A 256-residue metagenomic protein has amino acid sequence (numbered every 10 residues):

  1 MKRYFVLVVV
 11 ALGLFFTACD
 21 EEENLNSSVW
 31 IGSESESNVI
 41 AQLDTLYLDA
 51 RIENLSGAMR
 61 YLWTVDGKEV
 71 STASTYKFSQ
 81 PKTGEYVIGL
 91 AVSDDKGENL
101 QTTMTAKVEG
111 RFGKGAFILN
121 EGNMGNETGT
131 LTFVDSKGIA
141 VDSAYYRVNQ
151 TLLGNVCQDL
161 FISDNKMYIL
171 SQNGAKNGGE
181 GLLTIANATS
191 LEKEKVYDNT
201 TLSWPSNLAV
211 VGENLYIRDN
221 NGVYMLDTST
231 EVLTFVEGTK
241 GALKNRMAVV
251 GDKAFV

Functional and structural regions predicted by a protein language model:
M1-I40, K96-A116: Bacterial Sec-dependent N-terminal signal peptides
V39-N54: A short beta-strand segment in extracellular, disulfide-stabilized domains
N54-L62: Solvent-exposed loop segments of extracellular immunoglobulin-like
Y61-Q80: Surface-exposed, flexible coil segments in extracellular/virion-facing regions
V92-D94: Conserved structural position at the C-terminal beta-strand of extracellular beta-sandwich adhesion modules
G122-N126, N173-G178, G222-Y224: Short glycine/acidic-enriched loop and turn motifs that connect beta-strands
I139-L152, E192-N199, T230-G238: A short beta-strand motif characteristic of beta-propeller blades
Q150-I162, T201-G212, G241-D252: Repeated scaffold domains used in trafficking and secretory/extracellular systems, primarily beta-propellers
